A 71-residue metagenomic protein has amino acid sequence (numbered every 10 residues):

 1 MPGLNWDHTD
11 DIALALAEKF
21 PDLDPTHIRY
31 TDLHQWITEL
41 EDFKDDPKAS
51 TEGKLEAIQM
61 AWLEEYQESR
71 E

Functional and structural regions predicted by a protein language model:
M1-E71: A charge-rich, low-complexity, intrinsically flexible signal that marks solvent-exposed coils, linkers, repeats
